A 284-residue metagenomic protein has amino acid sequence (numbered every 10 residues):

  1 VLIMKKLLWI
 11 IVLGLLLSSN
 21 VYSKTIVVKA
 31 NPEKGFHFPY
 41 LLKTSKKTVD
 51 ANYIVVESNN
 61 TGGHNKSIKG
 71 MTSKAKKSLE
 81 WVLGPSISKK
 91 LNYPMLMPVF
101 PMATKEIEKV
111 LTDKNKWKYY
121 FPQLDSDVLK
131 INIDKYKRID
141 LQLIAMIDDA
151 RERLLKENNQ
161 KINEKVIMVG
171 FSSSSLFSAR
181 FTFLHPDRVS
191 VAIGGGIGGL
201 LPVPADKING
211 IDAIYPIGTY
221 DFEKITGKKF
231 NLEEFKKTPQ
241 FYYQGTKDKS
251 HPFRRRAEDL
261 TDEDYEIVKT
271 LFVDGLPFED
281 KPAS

Functional and structural regions predicted by a protein language model:
V1-L7: Positively charged n-region of N-terminal signal peptides that target proteins for export
I10-S18: Bacterial N-terminal signal peptides
N20-V55, G62-K74, W81-P94, E164-F171 (+3 more regions): A domain-start/cap signature at the N-terminus of enzymes
N31-F36, N132-I144, I214, F278-P282: Phosphate/oxyanion-binding active-site loops and adjacent basic polyanion-contact surfaces
V56-N59, Q244: Alpha/beta-hydrolase
T61-A150: Active-site machinery of serine-nucleophile hydrolases
R180-S190: Conserved hydrolase catalytic core segment
V191-A283: The feature captures the conserved acid-bearing segment of alpha/beta-hydrolase catalytic domains
